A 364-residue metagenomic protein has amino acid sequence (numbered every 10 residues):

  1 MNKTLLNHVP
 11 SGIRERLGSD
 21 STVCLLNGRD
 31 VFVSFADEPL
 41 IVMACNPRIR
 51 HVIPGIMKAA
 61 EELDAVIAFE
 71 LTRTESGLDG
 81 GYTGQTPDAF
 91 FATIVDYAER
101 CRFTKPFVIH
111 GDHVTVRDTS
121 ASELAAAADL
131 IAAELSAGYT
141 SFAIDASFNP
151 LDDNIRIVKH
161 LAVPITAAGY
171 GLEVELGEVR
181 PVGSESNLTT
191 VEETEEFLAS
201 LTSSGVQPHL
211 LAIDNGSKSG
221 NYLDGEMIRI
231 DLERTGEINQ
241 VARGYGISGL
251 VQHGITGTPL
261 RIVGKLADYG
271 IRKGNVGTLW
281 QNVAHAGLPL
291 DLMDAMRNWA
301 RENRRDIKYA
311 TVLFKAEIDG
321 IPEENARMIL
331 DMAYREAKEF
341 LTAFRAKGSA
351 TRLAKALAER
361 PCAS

Functional and structural regions predicted by a protein language model:
M1-M43, G55-K58, E62: N-terminal amphipathic alpha-helix/helix-capping segment at the start of soluble metabolic enzymes
M1-R16, T311-S364: C-terminal extensions of enzymes
G28-S34, R50-G77, G81-A92, D96-T104 (+1 more regions): Alpha/beta enzyme core
N46-P47, H110-R117, G249-T258: Glycine-rich beta-to-alpha transition loops that act as phosphate-gripper elements at the mouths of alpha/beta enzyme
R102, R243-L250, L260-G320: Catalytic-face loop-and-helix region of soluble metabolic enzyme cores
D118-L130, T256-G270: Catalytic cores of alpha/beta
K159-V163, A284-N303, L330-L341: C-terminal helical cap(s) of enzyme catalytic domains, especially alpha/beta-barrels
G183, A212-G225, G257-I262, Q281-M293: Flexible glycine/acidic-rich beta-alpha junction loops that bind and position SAM and/or redox cofactors in anaerobic
